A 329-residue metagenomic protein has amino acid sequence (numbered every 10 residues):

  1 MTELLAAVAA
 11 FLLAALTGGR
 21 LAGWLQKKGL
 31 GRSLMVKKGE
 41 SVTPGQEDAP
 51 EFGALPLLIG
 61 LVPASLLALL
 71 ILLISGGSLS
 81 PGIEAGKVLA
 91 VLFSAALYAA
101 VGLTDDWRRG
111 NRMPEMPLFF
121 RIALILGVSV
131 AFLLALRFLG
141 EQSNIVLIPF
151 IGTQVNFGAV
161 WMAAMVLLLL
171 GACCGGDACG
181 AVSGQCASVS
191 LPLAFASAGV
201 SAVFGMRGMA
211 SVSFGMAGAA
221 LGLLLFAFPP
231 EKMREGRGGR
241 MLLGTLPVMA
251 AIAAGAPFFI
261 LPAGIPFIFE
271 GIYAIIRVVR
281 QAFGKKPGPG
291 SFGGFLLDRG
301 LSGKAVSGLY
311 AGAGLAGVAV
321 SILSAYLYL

Functional and structural regions predicted by a protein language model:
M1-F269: "…together with the soluble PPM/PP2C metallo-phosphatase catalytic core" -> "…together with the soluble PPM/PP2C
G19, Q26-V36, P266-S307: Membrane-proximal soluble regions of multi-pass membrane proteins
M35-P44, V306-A316: Short linear loop/turn motifs
G53-L55, F269, Y273, A305 (+1 more regions): Membrane-embedded alpha-helical segments of transport systems, primarily multispan ion/solute transporters
A194-A198, A274, V318: Hydrophobic transmembrane alpha-helices of multi-pass small-molecule transporters
V320-L329: Juxtamembrane boundary at the C-terminal end of a transmembrane helix
